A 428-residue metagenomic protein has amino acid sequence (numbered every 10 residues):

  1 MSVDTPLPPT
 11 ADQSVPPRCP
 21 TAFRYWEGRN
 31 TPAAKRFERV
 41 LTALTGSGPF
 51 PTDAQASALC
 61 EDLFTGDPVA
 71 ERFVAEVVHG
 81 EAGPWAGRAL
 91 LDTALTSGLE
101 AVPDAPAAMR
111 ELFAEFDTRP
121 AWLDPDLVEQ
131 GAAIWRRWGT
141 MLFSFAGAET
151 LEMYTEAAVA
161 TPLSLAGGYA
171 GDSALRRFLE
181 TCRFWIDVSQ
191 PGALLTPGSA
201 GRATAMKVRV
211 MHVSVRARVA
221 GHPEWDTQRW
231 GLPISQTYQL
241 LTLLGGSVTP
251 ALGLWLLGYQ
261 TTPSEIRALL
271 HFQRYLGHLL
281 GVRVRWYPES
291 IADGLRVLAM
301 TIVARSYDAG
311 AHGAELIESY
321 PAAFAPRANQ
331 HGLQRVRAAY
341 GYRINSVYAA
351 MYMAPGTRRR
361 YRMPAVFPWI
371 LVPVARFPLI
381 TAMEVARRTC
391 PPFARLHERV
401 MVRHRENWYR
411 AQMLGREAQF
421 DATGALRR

Functional and structural regions predicted by a protein language model:
M1-L243, T249-R428: Mature, function-bearing regions of proteins
